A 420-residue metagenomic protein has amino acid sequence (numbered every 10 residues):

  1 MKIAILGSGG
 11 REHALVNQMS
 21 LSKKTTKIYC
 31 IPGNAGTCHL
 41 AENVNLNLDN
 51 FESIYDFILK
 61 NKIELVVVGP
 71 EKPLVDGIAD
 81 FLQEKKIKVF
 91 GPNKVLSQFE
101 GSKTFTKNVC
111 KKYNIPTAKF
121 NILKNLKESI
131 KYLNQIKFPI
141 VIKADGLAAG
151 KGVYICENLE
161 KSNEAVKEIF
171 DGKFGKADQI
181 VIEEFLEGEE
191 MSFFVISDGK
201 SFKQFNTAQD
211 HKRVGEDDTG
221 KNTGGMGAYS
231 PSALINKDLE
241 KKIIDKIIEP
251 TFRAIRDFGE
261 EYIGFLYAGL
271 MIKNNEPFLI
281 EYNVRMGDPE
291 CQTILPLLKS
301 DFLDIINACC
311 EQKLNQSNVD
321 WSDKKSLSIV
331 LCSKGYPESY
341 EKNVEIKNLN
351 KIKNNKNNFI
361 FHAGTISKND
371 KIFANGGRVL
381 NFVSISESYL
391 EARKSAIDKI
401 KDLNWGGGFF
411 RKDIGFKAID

Functional and structural regions predicted by a protein language model:
M1-K94: ATP-binding N-terminal substructure of ATP-dependent carboxylate-amine bond-forming enzymes
C38-A41, Q98-T104, G215-E216: Short, charged, surface-exposed secondary-structure boundary motifs
N43-D49, N121-N125, C156: Short acidic-hydrophobic, aromatic-tinged amphipathic segments that line or gate anion-handling sites
F90-K151: A conserved helix-loop-beta module that forms one wall/lid of the active-site cleft in ATP-utilizing catalytic domains
V153-C291: Internal nucleotide-binding/catalytic subdomain
I244-L266, N283-N355, K368: Active-site "cap" helix and flanking loop/linker of ATP-utilizing ligase/carboxylase catalytic domains
T365-N369, F373-D420: Generic C-terminus detector
